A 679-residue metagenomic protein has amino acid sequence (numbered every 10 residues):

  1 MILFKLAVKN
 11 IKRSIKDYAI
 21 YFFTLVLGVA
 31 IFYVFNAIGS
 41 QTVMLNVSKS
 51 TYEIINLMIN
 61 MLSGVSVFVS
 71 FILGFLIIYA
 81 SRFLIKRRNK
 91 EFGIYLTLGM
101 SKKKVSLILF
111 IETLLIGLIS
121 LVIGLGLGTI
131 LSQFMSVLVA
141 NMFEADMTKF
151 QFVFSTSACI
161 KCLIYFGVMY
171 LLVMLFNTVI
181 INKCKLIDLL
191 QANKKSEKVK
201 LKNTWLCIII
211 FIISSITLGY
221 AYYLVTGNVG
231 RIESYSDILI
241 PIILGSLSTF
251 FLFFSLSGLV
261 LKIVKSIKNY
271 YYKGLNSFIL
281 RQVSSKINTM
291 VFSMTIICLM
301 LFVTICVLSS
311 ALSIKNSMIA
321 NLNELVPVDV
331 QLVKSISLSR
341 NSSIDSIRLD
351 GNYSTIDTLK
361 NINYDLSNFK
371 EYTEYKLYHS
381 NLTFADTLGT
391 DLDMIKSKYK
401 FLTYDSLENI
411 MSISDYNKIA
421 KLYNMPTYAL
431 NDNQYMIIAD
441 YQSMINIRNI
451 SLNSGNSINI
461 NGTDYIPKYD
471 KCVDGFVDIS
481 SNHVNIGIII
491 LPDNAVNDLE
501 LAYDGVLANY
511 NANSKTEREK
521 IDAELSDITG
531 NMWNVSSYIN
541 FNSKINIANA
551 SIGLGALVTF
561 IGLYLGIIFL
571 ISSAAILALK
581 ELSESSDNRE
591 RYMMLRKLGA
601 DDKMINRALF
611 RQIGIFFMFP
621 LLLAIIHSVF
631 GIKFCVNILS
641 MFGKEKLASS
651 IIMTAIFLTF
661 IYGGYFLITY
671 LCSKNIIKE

Functional and structural regions predicted by a protein language model:
M1-K5, C184-V199, S586-D587, N675-E679: Short cytosolic juxtamembrane segments of multi-pass membrane proteins
M1-V29, E197-I213, F254-L301, D587 (+1 more regions): N-terminal Sec/SRP start-transfer signal
I15-Y21, L109-L127, L163, G167 (+3 more regions): Selective transmembrane-helix segments that form parts of the transport pathway or gating/packing helices in multipass
K16-F23, V34-F68, L84-K86, I94 (+7 more regions): Peri-transmembrane interface segments
A30-M44, Y79-F83, I116-A145, A158-K183 (+6 more regions): Small-residue-rich transmembrane alpha-helices
I77-I94, K183, V264, L275-N276 (+1 more regions): Transmembrane helix boundary and interhelical loop/hinge segments in multi-pass membrane proteins
L322-A556: Nucleotide-cofactor and metal-assisted catalytic machinery
